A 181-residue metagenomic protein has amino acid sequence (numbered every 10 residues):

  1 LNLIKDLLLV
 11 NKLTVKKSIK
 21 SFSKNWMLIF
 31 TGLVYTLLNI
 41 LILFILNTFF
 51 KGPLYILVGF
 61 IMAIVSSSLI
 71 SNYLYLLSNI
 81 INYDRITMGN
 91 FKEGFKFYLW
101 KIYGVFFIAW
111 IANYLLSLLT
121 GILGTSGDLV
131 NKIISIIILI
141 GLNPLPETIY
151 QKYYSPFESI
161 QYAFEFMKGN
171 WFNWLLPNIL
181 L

Functional and structural regions predicted by a protein language model:
L1-L181: Hydrophobic alpha-helical membrane segments
